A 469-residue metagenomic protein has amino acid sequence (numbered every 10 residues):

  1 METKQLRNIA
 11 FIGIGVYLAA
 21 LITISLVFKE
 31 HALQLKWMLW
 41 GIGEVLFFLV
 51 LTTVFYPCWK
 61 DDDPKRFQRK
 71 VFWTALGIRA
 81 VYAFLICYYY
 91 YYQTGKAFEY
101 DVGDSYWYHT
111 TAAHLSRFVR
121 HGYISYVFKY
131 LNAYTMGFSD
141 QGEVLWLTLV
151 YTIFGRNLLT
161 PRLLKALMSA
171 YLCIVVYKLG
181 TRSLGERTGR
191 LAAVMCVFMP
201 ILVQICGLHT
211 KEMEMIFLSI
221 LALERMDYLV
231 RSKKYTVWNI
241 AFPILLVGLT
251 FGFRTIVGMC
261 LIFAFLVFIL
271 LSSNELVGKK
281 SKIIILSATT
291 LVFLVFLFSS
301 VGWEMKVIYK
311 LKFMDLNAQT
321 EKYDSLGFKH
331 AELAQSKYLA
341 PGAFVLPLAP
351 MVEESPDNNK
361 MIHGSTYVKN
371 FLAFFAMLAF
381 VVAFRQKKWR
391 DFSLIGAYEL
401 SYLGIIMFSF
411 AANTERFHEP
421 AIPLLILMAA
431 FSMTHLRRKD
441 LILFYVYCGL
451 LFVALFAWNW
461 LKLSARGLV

Functional and structural regions predicted by a protein language model:
G15-A19, L76-R79, F242-L245, K387-M407: Transmembrane alpha-helix segments characteristic of polytopic inner-membrane glycan-assembly/cell-envelope
T52-V54, F344-W389: Hydrophobic, aromatic-rich transmembrane alpha-helices and their immediate juxtamembrane boundary segments
F55-P57, L163-S183, F375-A379: Transmembrane-helix motifs of polytopic, lipid-linked glycan transferases
D63-K70, K234-A241, S273-T290, R437-C448: Membrane-interfacial entry segments at the cytosolic side of transmembrane helices
L159, V176-F198: Transmembrane-helix signature of polytopic, membrane-embedded enzymes that assemble or transfer cell-envelope glycans
Y177, R182, R187, S232-W238 (+2 more regions): Membrane-interface helix-loop-helix junctions at transmembrane boundaries of multi-pass membrane enzymes, predominantly
V203-Q204, W238-T255, L261: Membrane-interface alpha helices of multi-pass inner-membrane proteins
G207-M215: Short acidic/glycine- and proline-prone juxtamembrane loop motifs at membrane-interface regions of multi-pass membrane
